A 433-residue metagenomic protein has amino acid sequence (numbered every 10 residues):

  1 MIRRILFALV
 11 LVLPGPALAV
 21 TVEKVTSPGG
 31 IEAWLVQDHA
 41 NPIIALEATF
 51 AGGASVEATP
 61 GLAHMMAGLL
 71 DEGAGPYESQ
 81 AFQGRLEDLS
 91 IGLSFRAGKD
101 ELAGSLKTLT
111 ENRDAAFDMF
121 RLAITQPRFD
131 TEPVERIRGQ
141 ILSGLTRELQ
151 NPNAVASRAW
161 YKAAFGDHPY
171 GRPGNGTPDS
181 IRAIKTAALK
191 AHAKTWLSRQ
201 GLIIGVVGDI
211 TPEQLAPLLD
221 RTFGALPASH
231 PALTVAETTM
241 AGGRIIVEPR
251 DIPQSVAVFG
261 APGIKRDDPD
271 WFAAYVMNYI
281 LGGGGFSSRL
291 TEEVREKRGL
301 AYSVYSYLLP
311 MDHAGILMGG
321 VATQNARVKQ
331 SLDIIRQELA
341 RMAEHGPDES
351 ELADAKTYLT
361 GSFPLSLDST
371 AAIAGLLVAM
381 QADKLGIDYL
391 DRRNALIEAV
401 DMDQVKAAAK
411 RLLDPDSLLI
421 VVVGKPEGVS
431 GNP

Functional and structural regions predicted by a protein language model:
R4-P16: Bacterial N-terminal signal peptides
L18-P42: N- or domain-start disorder-to-order transition segments that initiate the globular core
V22, L46-T110, Q150, R172 (+1 more regions): M16/MPP (pitrilysin/insulinase) zinc-metallopeptidase core fold and M16-derived inactive scaffolds
D38-A40, E47-T49, P231-S287: His/Glu-based metal-binding/catalytic segments typifying zinc-dependent metallopeptidases
H39-N41, G52-V56, P76, T110-R113 (+7 more regions): Solvent-exposed loop/turn segments at secondary-structure junctions within structured extracellular/periplasmic domains
N41-I43, P60, K99-E101, R199 (+3 more regions): Short, solvent-exposed loop/turn segments at the edges of secondary structure
G84-H230, V247, K297-R298, S303-P433: Charge-rich, well-structured scaffold segments of protease-associated domains
